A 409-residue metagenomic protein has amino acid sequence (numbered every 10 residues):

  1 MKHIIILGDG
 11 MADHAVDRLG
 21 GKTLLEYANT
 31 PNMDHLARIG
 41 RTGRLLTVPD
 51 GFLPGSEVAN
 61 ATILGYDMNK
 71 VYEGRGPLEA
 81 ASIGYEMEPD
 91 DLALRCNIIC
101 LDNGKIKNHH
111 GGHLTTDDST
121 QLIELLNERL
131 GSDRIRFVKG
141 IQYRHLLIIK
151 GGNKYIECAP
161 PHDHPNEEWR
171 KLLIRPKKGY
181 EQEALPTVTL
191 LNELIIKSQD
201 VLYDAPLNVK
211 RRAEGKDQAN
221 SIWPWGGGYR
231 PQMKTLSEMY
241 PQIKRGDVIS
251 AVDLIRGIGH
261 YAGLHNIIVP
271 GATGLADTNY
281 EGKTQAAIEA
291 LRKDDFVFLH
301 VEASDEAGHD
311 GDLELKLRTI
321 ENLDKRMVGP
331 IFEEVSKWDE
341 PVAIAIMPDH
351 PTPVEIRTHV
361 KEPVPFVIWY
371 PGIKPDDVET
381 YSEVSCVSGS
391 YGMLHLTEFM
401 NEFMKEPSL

Functional and structural regions predicted by a protein language model:
M1-L409: Feature captures the catalytic ectodomains and active-site-proximal regions of enzymes that hydrolyze or transfer
